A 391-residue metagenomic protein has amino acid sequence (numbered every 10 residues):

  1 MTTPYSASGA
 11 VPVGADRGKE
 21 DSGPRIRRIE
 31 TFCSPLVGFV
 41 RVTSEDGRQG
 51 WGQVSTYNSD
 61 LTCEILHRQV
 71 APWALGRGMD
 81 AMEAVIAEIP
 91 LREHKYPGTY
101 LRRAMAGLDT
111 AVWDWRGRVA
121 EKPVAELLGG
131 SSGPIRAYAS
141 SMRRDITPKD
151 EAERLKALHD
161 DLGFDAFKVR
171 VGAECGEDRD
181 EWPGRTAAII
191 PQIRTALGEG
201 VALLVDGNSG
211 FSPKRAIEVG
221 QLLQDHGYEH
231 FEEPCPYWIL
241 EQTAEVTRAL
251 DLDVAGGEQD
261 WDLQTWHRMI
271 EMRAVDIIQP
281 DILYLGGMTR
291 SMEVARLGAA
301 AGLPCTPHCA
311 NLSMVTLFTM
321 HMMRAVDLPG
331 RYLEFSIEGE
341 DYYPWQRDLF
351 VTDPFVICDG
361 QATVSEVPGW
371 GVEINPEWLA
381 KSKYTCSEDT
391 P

Functional and structural regions predicted by a protein language model:
T2-P12, D16-K19, P24-R27, T31-F32 (+2 more regions): Flexible C-terminal active-site loop/helix
A7-G14, I29, T43-A120: Metal- or metallocofactor-binding catalytic centers and their adjacent structured scaffolds across diverse enzyme
C33-V37, Q53-D60, S140-R143: Glycine-rich phosphate/pyrophosphate-binding beta-alpha loops
G38-D46, D353-P354: Short beta-strand elements
G47, V70, L108, E121 (+7 more regions): Conserved, mostly hydrophobic/aromatic
R68, P72, R77, A84 (+2 more regions): Shared catalytic-loop signature of beta/alpha-barrel
D109-D145: Glycine-rich, aromatic-flanked loop segments that form ligand/cofactor-binding clefts across common enzyme folds
P134-E245, A249-L250: Metal-dependent enolase-superfamily TIM-barrel catalytic cores that perform enediolate-based chemistry
